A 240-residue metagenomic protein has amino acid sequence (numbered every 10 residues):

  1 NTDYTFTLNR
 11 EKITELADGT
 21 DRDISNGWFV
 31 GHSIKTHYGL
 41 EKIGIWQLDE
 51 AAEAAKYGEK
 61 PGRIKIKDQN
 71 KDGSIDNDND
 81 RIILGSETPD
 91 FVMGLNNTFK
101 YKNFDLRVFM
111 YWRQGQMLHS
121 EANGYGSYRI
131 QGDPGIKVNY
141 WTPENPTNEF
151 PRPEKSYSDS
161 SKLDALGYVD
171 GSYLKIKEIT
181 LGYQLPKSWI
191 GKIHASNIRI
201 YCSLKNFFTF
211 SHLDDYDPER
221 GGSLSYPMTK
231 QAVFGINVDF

Functional and structural regions predicted by a protein language model:
N1, V92-N96, E178-G182, V233-G235: Membrane-embedded beta-strand positions in outer-membrane beta-barrel channels/transporters
N1-E87: Conserved small-residue
T2, F91, K102-F104, S172 (+2 more regions): Outer-envelope beta-barrel architecture signal
T2-Y4, V108, I200-C202, I236: Membrane-embedded beta-strand positions of outer-membrane beta-barrel proteins
F6-K12, Y101-N103, W112-Q116, E178 (+3 more regions): Transmembrane beta-strands of outer-membrane beta-barrel pores
I24-I43, F150, S161-L163, F207-F240: C-terminal beta-signal and terminal closure region of outer-membrane beta-barrel proteins
S74-I83, T88, P134-K137, D159-G167 (+1 more regions): Extracytoplasmic loops and strand-loop junctions of Gram-negative outer membrane beta-barrel proteins
R113-I200, L204: Extracytoplasmic gating/loop element in the C-terminal half of outer-membrane beta-barrel translocons and assembly
